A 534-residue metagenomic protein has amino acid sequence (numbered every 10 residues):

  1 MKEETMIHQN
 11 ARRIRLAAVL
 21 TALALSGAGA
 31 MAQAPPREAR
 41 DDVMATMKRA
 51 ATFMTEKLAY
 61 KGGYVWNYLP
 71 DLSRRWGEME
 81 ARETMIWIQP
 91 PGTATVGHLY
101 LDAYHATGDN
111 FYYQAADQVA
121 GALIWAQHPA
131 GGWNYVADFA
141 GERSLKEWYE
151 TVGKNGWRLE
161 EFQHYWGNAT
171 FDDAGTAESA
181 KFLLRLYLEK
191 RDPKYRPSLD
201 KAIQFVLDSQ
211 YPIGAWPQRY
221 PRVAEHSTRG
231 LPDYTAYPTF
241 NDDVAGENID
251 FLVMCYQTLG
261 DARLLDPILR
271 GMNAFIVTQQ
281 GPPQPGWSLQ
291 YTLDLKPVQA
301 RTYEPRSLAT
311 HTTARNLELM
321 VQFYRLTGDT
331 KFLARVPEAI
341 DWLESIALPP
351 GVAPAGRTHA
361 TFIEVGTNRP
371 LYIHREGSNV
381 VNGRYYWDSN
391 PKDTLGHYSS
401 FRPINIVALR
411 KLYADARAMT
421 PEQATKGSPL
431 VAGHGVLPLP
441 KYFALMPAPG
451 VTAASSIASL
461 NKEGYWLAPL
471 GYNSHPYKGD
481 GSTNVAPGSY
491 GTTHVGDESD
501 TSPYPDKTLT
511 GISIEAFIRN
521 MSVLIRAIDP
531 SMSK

Functional and structural regions predicted by a protein language model:
E4-A18: Bacterial N-terminal signal peptides that target proteins for export
A17-A28: Bacterial N-terminal signal peptides
Q33-F53, Q118, W157-H164, E178-K181 (+9 more regions): Terminal, non-catalytic domain-edge segments
L58-D250, A262-D266, Q279-S307, G351-I406 (+3 more regions): Extended ligand-binding groove/face enriched in aromatic
F205, M272-A274: Extended amphipathic alpha-helical interaction segments
